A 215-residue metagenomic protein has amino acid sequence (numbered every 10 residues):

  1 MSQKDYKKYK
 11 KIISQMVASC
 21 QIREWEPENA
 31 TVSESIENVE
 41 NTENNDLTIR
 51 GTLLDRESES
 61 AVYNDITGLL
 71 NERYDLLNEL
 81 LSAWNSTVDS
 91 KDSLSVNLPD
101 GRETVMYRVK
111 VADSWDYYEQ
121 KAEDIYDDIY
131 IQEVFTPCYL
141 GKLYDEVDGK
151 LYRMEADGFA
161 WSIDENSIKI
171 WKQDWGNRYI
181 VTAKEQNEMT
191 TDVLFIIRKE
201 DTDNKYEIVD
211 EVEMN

Functional and structural regions predicted by a protein language model:
M1-I36: Surface-exposed amphipathic alpha-helical segments
S2-K7, Y179-A183, T190-I197: Low-complexity, intrinsically disordered Gly/Pro/Thr-rich segments
K4, E28, E37-N45, G176 (+2 more regions): Intrinsic-disorder/low-complexity regions
C20-E28, T190-N215: Short beta-strand edge/turn micro-motifs at domain boundaries
E24-S60: Intrinsically disordered, low-complexity repeat and linker tracts
A30, Y144-E146, I197: Assembly/interface hotspot detector across virion components, adhesins/toxins, and nucleic-acid enzymes
G51-D148: Core segments of small alpha/beta cavity-forming domains
G141-E188: Surface-exposed, charged secondary-structure patches
